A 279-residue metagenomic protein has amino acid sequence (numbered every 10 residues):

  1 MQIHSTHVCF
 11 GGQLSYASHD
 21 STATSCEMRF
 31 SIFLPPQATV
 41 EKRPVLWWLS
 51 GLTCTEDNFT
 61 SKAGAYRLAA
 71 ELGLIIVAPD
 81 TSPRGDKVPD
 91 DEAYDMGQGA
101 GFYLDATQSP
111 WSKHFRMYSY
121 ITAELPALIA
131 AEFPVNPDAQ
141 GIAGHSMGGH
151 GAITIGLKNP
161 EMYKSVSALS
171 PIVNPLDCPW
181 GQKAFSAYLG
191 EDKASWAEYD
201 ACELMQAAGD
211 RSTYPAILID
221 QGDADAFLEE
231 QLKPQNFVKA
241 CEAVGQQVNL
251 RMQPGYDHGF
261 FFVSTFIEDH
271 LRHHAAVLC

Functional and structural regions predicted by a protein language model:
M1-C279: Non-catalytic cap/lid and distal C-terminal segments of serine-dependent acyl enzymes
